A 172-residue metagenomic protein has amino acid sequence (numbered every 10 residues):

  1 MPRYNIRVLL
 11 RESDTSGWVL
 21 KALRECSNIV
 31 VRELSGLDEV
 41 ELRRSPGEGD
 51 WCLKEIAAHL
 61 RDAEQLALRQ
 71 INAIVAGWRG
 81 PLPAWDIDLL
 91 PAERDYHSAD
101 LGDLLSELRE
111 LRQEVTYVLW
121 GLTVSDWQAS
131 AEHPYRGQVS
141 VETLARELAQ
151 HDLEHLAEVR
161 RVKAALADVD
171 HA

Functional and structural regions predicted by a protein language model:
M1-E25: Extreme N-terminal tail/first-helix region
M1-L9, R43-L90, Q128-A172: Short, contiguous alpha-helical
L10-T15, A92-G102, V139, T143: Short coil/turn segments at secondary-structure junctions
K21-E33, P91-Q128, L148: Acidic/histidine-rich alpha-helical segments that form the ligand environment of transition-metal centers
R32, G36-E39, S45-G47: A glycine-rich, hydrophobic loop/mini-helix early in the fold
S35-D38, V75, T123, K163: A structural signal for long alpha-helical coiled-coils and helix-turn connectors that form the cytosolic signaling
